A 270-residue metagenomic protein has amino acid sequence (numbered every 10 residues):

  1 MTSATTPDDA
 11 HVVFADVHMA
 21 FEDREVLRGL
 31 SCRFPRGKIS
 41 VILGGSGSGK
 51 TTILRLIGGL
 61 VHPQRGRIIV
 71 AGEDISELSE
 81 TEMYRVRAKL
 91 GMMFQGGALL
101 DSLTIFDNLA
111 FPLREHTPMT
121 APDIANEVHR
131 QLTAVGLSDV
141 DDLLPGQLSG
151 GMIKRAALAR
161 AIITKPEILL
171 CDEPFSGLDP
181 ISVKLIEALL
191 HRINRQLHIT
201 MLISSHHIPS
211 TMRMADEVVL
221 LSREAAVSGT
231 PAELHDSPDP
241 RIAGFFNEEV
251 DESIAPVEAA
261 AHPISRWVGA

Functional and structural regions predicted by a protein language model:
G58: Helix-to-loop junction immediately C-terminal to a conserved catalytic motif
D74, A121-D139: Conserved ABC ATPase "signature" region
L144-L148, M152: Conserved ABC ATPase signature
K165: Conserved catalytic motifs of ABC-family nucleotide-binding domains
L169-D172: Catalytic Walker B motif of ABC-type/P-loop ATPase nucleotide-binding domains
P180-S182: Helix N-cap at the start of a conserved alpha-helix in ABC-type nucleotide-binding domains
S205-H206: H-loop/switch region of ABC-family ATPase nucleotide-binding domains
